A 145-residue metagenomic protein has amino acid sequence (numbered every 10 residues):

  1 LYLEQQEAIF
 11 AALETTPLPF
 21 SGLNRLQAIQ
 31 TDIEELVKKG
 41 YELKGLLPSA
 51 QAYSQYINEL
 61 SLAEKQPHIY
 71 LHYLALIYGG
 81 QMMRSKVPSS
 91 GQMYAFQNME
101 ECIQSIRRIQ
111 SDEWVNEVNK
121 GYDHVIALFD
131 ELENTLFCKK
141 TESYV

Functional and structural regions predicted by a protein language model:
L1-V145: Metal- and O2-centered redox machinery and metal/ROS homeostasis
